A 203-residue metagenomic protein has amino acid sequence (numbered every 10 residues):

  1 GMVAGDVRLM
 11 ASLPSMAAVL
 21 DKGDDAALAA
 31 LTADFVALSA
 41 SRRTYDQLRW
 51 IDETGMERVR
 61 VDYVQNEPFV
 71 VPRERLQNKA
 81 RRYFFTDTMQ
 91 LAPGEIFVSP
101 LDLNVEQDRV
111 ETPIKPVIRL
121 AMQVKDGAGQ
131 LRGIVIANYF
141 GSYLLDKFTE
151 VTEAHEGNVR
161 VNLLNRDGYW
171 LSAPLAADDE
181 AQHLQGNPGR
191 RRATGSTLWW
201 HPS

Functional and structural regions predicted by a protein language model:
G1-A26, A37-T44, P116-V117: Juxtamembrane extracytoplasmic/periplasmic/luminal helical "stalk" adjacent to the first N-terminal
M2-L9, L38-V64, Q90-F97, T149-L171 (+1 more regions): Short N-terminal helix-loop-first-beta-strand/juxtamembrane motif that initiates sensory/input modules
A4, L28, N78-R82: A structural signal for well-ordered alpha-helical scaffolds and beta->alpha junctions
A4, Y45, Q65, I114-P116 (+3 more regions): A structure-centric signal for secondary-structure junctions around beta-strands
M16, E57, V64-E67, V105 (+2 more regions): Flexible, glycine-rich phosphate/dinucleotide-binding loops and adjacent beta-alpha linkers at cofactor/substrate
L28-R42, V71-Q77, E106-R109, A128-Q130 (+1 more regions): Solvent-exposed, extracytoplasmic
A40-S41, R60-N138, D146: Extracytoplasmic/periplasmic ligand-binding sensor regions of membrane-associated signaling proteins
N187-S203: Extracellular/periplasmic juxtamembrane segments that couple receptor/chemosensory ectodomains to their
